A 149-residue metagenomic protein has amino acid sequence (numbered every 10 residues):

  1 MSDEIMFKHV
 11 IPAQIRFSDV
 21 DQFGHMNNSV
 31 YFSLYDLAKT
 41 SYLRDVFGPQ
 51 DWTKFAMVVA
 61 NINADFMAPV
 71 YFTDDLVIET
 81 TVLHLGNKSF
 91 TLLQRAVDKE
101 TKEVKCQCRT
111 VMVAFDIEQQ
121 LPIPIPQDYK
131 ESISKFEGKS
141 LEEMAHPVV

Functional and structural regions predicted by a protein language model:
M1-D3, R44-W52, V97-T101: Intrinsically disordered, low-complexity boundary segments flanking structured domains
M1-S41, V149: Catalytic strand-loop segment that frames the active site of acyl-thioester-processing enzymes
D3-I11, V70-F72, L83-V149: HotDog/MaoC-like acyl-thioester-processing domains
A13-F17, F66, A114: Hydrophobic residues in beta-strands and at strand termini
N27, V46-F47, E137: Short, flexible helix/strand-to-coil boundary loops that buttress conserved ligand/catalytic motifs in alpha/beta
T40-L43, L141: Structural signal for well-ordered, non-membrane alpha-helices
Y42-F90, K105, V113: Hydrophobic beta-strand-centered segment that forms part of the acyl-chain substrate-binding groove
